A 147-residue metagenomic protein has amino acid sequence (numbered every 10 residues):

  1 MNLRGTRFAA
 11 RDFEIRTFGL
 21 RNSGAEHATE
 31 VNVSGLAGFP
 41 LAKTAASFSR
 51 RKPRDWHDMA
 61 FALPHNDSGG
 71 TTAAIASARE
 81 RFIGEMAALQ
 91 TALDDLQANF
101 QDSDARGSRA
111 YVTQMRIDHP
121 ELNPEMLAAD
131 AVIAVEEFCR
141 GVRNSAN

Functional and structural regions predicted by a protein language model:
M1-N147: Compositionally biased terminal segments of proteins
